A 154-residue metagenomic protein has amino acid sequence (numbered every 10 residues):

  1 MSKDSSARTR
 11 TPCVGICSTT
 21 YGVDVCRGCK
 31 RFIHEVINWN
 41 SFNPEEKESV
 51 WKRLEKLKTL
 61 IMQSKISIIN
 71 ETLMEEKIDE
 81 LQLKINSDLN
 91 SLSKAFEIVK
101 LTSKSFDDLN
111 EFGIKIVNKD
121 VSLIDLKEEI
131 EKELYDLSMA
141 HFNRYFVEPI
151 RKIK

Functional and structural regions predicted by a protein language model:
M1-S67: N-terminal cysteine/histidine-rich coordination modules
V14, E48-E55, E75, D79 (+4 more regions): Generic detector of well-ordered alpha-helical segments enriched in charged/polar residues, highlighting helical
E35, F42-E45, V99, L109 (+2 more regions): Generic signature of intrinsically disordered, low-complexity segments enriched in small/polar residues
M62-K119: Short flanking/linker segments adjacent to small metal-binding domains or redox-active Cys/His motifs
F106-K154: C-terminal, charged low-complexity interaction regions
